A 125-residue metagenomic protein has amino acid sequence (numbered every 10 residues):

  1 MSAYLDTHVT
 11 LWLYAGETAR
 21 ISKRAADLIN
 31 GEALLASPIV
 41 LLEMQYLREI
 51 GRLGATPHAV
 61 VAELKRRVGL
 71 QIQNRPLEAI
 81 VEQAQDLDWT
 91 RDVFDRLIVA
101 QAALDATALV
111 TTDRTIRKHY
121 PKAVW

Functional and structural regions predicted by a protein language model:
M1-A36, I50-E63, D105, T115-K118: Short, well-structured N-terminal submotif of metal-dependent ribonuclease cores
L5, L42, T112: Active-site flanking residues adjacent to catalytic metal/cofactor-binding acidic residues
I21, V40, L77-I80: N-terminal alpha-helical segment
A36-S37, R75: Short glycine/serine/threonine-enriched helix-capping/active-site loop that flanks the nucleotide-sugar donor pocket
E43-L47, V81-A84: A short acidic, helix-capping loop that chelates divalent metal ions and anchors anionic groups
H58, R67-T115, W125: Active-site neighborhoods of divalent-metal-dependent phosphate/nucleic-acid chemistry enzymes
P121: Gly/Ser-rich helix-loop-strand patches that form or flank binding pockets for ribonucleotide-derived cofactors
